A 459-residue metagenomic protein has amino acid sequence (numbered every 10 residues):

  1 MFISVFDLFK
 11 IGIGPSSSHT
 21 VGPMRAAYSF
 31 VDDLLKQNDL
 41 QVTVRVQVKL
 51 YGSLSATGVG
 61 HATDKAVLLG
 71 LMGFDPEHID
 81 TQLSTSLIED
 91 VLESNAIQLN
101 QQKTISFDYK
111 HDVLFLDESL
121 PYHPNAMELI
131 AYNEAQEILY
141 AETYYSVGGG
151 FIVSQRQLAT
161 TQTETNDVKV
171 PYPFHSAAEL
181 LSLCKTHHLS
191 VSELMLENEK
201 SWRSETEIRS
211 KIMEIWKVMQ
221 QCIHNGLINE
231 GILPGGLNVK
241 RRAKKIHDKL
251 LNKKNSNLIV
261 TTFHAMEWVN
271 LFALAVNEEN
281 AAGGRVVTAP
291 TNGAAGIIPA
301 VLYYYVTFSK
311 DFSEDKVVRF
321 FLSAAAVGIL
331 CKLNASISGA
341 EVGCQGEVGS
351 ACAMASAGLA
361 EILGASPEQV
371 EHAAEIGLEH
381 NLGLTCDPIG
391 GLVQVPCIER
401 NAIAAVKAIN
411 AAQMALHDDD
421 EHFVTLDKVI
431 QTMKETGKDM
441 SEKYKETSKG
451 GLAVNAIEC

Functional and structural regions predicted by a protein language model:
L8, G12, V269-N277, F320-G328 (+3 more regions): Short alpha-helical scaffolding segments that buttress acidic/His motifs in well-ordered protein cores
F9-A27, A282-V301, V342-C352: Conserved phosphate/anionic-ligand binding catalytic regions in large, soluble enzymes, centered on
S18-L35, P299-D311, S356-G364: Alpha-helical support elements that line or immediately flank enzyme active sites and cofactor-binding pockets
T43-G58, E89-Q98, I246, F321-L333 (+2 more regions): Short, mixed-charge aromatic SLiMs
P76-N257: C-terminal regulatory domains involved in ligand/effector binding and gene-expression control
E205-G339, G343, G451-C459: Accessory "access/gating" subregions that flank catalytic or transport cores
F312, S323, I329-A402, M414-F423: Hydrophobic alpha-helical bundle architecture
F423-C459: Extended hydrophobic packing segments that form well-structured cores
